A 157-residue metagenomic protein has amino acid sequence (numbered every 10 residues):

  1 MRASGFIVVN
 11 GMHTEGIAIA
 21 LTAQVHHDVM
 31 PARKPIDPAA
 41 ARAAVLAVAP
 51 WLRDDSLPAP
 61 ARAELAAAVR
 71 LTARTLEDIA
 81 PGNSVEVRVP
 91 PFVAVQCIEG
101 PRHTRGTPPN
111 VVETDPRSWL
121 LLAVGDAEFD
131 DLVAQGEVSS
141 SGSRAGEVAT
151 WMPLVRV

Functional and structural regions predicted by a protein language model:
H13-T14, L21-V157: Feature captures hydrophobic
